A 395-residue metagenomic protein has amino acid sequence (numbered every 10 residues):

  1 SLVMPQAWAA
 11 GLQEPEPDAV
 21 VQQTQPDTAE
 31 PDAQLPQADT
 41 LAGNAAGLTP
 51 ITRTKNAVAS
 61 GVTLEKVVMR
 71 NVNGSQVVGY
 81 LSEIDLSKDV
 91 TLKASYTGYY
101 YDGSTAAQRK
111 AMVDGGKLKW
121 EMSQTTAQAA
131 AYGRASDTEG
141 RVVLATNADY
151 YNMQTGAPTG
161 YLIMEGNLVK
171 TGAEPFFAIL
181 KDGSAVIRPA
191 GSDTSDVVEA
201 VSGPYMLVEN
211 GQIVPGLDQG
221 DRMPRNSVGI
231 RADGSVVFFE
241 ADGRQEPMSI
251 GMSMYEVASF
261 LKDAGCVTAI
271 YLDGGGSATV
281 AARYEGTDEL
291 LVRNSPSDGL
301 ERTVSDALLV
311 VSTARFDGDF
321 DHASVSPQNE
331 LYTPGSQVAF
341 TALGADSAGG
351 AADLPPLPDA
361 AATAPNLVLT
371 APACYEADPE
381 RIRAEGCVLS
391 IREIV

Functional and structural regions predicted by a protein language model:
P5-T171, V186: Zymogen propeptides
R53, T146-Q219: Active-site-adjacent helix-turn-beta-strand microarchitecture at beta-sheet edges that either contains or buttresses
L64, V68-V72, V77-E83, S202-D233: Conserved beta-alpha junction segments in alpha/beta enzyme cores
T155-G172, I179, I213-V267, S277-H322 (+1 more regions): Conserved, well-ordered active-site substructure
E330-S336: Short, solvent-exposed loop/linker segments at the N-terminal edge of repeated beta-sheet extracellular domains
S336-G350: Beta-strand-rich structural segments
A361-R383: Low-complexity "stalk/linker" and mucin-like segments enriched in Ser/Thr/Pro/Ala/Gly
P379-V395: A short beta-strand micro-motif common to beta-rich folds, especially ectodomain repeats
